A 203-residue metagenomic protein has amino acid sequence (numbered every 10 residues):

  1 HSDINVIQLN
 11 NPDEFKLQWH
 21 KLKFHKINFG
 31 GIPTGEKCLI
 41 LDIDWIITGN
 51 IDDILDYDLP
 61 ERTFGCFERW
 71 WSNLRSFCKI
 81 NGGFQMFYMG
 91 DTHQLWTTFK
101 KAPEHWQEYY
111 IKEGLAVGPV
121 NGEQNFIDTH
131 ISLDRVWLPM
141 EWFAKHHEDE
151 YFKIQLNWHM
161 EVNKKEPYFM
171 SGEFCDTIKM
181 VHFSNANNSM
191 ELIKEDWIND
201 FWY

Functional and structural regions predicted by a protein language model:
H1-L17, F29-T34, N185, S189 (+1 more regions): N-terminal anchoring/stem segment of glycosyltransferases
S2-I4, G49-D52, M190-I193: Short glycine-/acidic-enriched loop or helix-start segments at secondary-structure transitions that form or flank
V6-Q8, L17-I80, M86-M89: GT-A fold catalytic core of metal-dependent nucleotide-sugar glycosyltransferases, centered on the diacidic
L9-N11, F67, L138-E141: Conserved beta-strand termini and adjacent loop/short-helix elements that scaffold enzyme active sites in alpha/beta
N11-Q18, S72-N73, F143-D149: A short acidic, often aromatic-flanked loop/helix-cap motif at beta-alpha or helix-coil junctions that lines enzyme
E14, Q18, L74-C78, L115-V120 (+1 more regions): Aromatic-acidic/polar surface patches that form glycan- and anion
I80-N81, T177: A generic structural signal for well-ordered coil/turn residues at beta-strand boundaries that shape enzyme active-site
M89-Y203: Catalytic core and acceptor-binding pocket of nucleotide-sugar-dependent glycosyltransferases
